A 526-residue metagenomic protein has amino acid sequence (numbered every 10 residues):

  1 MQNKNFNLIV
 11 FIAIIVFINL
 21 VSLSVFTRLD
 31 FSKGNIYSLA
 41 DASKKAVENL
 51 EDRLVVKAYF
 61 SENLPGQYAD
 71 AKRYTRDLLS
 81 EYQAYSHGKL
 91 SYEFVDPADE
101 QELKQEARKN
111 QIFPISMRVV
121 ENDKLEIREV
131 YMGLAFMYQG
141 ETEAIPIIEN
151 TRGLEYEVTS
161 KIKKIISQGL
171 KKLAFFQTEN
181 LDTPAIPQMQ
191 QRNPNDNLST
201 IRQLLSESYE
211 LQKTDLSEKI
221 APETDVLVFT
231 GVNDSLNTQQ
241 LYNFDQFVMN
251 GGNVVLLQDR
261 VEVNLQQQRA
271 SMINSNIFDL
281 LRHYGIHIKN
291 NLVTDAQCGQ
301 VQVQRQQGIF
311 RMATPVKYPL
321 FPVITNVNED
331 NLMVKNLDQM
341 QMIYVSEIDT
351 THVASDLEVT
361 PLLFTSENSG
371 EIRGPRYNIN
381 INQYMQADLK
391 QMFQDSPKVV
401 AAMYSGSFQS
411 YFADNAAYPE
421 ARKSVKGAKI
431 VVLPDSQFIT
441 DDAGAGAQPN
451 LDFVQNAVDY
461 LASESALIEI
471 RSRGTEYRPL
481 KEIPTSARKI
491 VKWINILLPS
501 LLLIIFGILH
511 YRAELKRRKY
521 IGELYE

Functional and structural regions predicted by a protein language model:
Q2-V55, S160-K171, H287, S355-V359 (+1 more regions): Extracellular ligand-binding/catalytic regions of CAZymes and related secreted enzymes and adhesion modules
N3-D234, T238-L241, D245: Juxtamembrane extramembrane loops of integral membrane proteins
D77, K109-F113, Q188-N195, G231-D234 (+3 more regions): Short, charged low-complexity intrinsically disordered segments located at boundaries of structured domains
S167, P184-A466: Acidic, S/T/G-rich, low-cysteine, solvent-exposed domains in lumenal/extracellular/periplasmic regions of secretory
L173-F175, T294-G299, R518: Short linear, low-complexity motifs centered on an aromatic residue
F175-P187, G299-I309, G474-K489: Amphipathic alpha-helical surface "interface" segments used for docking/oligomerization or membrane association within
